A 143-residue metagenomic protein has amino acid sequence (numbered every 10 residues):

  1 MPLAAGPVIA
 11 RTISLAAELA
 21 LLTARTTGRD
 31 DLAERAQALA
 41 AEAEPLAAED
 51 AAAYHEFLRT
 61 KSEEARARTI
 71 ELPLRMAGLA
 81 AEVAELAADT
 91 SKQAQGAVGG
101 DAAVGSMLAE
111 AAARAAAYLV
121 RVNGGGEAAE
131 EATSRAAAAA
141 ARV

Functional and structural regions predicted by a protein language model:
M1-P7, T23-T27, D89, G125-V143: Terminal, compositionally biased segments
M1-T23, V98-A116: Conserved phosphate/anionic-ligand binding catalytic regions in large, soluble enzymes, centered on
T12, A36, A43, R66-T69 (+5 more regions): Hydrophobic packing residues in well-ordered alpha-helices of helical domains and bundles
L15-L22, L46, A53, M76-L86 (+2 more regions): Amphipathic, well-ordered alpha-helical segments in soluble domains
A16, S62-V98, A103: Non-transmembrane, aqueous-exposed alpha-helical and coiled segments at domain scale
T26-T27, Y54-A65, A84-A94, V120-E127: Secondary-structure edge/capping motif, primarily at the C-terminal ends of alpha-helices and the immediately following
R29-R75: Long, amphipathic alpha-helical stalk/connector segments used for oligomerization, subunit docking, or mechanical
L79, V83, A94-V143: Preference for long, well-ordered alpha-helical segments
